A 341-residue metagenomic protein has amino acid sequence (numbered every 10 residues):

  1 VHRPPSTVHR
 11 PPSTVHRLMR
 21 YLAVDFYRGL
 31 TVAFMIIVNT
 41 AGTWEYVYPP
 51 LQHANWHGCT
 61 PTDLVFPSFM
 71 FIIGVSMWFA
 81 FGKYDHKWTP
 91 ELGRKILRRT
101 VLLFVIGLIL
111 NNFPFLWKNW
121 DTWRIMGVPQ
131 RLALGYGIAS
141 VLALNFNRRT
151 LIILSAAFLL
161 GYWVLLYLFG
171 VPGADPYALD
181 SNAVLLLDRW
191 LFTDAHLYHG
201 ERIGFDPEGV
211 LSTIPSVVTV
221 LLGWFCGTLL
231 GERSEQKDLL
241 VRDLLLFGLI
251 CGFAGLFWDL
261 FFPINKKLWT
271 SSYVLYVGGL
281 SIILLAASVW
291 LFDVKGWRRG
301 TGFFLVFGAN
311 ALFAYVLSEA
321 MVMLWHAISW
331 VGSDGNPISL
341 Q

Functional and structural regions predicted by a protein language model:
P4-P5, P11-P12: Short polybasic linear motifs
H16-Q341: Alpha-helical transmembrane segments and their immediate juxtamembrane cytosolic regions
